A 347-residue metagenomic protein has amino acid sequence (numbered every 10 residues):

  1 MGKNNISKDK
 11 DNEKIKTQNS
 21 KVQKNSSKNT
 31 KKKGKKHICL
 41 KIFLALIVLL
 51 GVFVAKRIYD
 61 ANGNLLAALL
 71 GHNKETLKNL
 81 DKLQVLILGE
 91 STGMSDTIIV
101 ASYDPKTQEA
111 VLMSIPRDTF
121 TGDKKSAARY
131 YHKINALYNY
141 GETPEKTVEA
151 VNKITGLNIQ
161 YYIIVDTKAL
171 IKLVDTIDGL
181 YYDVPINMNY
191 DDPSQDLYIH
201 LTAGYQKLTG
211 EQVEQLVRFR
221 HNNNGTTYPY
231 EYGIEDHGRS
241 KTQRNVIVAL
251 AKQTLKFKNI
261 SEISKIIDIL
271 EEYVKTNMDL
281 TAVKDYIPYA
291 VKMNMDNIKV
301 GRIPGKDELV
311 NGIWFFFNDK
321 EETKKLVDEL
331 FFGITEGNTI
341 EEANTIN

Functional and structural regions predicted by a protein language model:
G2-K8, N12-K16, L40-K41, L50-N347: Non-catalytic, solvent-exposed segments at the cell envelope interface
S20-G34: Juxtamembrane low-complexity tails/linkers enriched in Ser/Thr-Pro and polybasic
K31-I47: N-terminal Sec-pathway targeting helices
